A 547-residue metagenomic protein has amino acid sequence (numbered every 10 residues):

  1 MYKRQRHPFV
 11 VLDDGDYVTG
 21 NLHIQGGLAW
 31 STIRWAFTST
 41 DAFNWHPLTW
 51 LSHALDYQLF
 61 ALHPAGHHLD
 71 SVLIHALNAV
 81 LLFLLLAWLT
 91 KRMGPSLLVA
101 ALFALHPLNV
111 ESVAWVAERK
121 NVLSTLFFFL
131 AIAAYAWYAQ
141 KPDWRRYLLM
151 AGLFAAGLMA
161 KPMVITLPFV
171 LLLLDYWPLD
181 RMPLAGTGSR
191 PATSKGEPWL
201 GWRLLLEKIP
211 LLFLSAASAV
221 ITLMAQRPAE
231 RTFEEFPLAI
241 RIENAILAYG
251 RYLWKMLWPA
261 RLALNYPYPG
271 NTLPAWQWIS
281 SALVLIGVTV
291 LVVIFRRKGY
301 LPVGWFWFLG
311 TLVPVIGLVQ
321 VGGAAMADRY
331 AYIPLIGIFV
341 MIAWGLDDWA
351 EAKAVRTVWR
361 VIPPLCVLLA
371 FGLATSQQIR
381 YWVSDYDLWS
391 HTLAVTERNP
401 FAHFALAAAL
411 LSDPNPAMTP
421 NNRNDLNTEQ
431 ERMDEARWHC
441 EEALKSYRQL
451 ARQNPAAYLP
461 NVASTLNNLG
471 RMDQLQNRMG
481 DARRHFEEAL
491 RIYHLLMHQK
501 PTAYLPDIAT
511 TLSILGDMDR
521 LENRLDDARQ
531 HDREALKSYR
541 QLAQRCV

Functional and structural regions predicted by a protein language model:
K3-M418, N422: Polytopic membrane enzymes that build or remodel cell-surface glycoconjugates and lipids
P64, E397, Q453-P460, Q499-P506 (+1 more regions): Residue signature of alpha-solenoid helical repeat architecture, marking inter-repeat boundaries and helix-start
A394, K445, Q449-R452, R491 (+3 more regions): Conserved structural position within tetratricopeptide repeats
F401-A408, N421, D425, P460-Q474 (+1 more regions): Conserved alpha-helical positions within TPR/SEL1-like repeat arrays
